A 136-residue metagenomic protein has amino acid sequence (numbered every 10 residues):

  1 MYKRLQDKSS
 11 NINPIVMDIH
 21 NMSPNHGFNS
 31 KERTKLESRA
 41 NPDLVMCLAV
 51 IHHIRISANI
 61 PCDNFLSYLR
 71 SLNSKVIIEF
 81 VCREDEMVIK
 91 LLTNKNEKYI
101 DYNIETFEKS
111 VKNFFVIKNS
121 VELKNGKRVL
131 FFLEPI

Functional and structural regions predicted by a protein language model:
Y2-A40: S-adenosyl-L-methionine
N11-N13, V116-N119: Conserved beta-strand segments of alpha/beta enzyme cores
S23, C82-T93: Flexible glycine/acidic-rich beta-alpha junction loops that bind and position SAM and/or redox cofactors in anaerobic
N25-E32, H53-L69: A short, conserved alpha-helix within the catalytic core of class I
K31-K35, K118-I136: Core SAM-dependent methyltransferase catalytic element
V45-M46: A conserved beta-strand element that flanks and buttresses the S-adenosyl-L-methionine
F65-M87: Conserved beta-strand signature within the Rossmann-like core of class I S-adenosyl-L-methionine
E97-F115: Short alpha-helix
